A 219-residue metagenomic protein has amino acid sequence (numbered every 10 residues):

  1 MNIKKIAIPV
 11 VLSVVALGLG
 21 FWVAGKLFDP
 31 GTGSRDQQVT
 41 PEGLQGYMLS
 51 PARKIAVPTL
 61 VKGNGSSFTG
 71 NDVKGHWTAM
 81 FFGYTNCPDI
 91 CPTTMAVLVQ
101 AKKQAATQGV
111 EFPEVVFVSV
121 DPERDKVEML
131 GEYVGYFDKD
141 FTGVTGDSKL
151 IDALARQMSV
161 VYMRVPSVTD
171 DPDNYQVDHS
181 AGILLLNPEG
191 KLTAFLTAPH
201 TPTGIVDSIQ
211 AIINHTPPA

Functional and structural regions predicted by a protein language model:
M1-A56: N-terminal targeting signals for export/organelle localization
G33-Q38, T142-D152, H179-I183: Periplasmic c-type cytochrome electron-transfer domains
I55-A56, T78, S180-A181: Short loop/turn microsegments at loop-to-beta-strand junctions
T59-L60, L185: Hydrophobic beta-strand positions
G63-N64, P188: Short, ordered coil/turn segments that flank beta-strands lining enzyme active or ligand-binding pockets
F68-T94, L98: Short active-site neighborhood of thiol/selenol oxidoreductases, capturing the structured segment around
T93-L154: Structural microenvironment flanking redox-active thiols in thiol-disulfide oxidoreductases
L150-S208: Thiol/disulfide oxidoreductase modules built on the thioredoxin-like
